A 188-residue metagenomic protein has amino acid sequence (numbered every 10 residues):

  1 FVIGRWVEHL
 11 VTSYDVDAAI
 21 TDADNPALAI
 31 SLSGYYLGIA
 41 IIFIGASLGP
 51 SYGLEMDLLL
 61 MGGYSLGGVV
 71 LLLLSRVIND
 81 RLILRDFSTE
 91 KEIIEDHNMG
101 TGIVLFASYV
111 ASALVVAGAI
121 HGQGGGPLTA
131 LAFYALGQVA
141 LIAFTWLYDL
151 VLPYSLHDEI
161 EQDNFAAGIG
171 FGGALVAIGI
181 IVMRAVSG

Functional and structural regions predicted by a protein language model:
F1-A19, D24-L37, I44-G45: The feature marks the first
F1-S13, V69-D86, Q138-P153: Membrane-water interface of transmembrane alpha-helices
V11-V16, S47-S51, N79-F87, I120 (+3 more regions): Membrane-interfacial segments
D17-S31, T89-I103, H157-F171: Membrane-interface segments at loop-to-transmembrane junctions
L37-G45, V104-A119, F171-G188: Hydrophobic alpha-helical transmembrane segments in multi-pass integral membrane proteins
A46-M61, V115-A130, V182-G188: Helix-coil boundary and interhelical linker segments in multi-pass alpha-helical membrane proteins
E55-L73, G125-A140: Alpha-helical transmembrane segments
P127-L131, I142, W146-A174: C-terminal transmembrane helix-loop-helix hairpin of multi-pass membrane proteins
